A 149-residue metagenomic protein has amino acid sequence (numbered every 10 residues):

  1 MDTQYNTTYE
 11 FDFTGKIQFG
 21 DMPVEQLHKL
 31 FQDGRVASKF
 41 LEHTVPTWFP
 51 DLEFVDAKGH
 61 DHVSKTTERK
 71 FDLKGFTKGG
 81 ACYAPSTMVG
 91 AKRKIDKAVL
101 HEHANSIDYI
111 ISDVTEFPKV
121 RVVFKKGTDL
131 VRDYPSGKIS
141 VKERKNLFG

Functional and structural regions predicted by a protein language model:
M1-G149: Nucleic-acid endonuclease domains
